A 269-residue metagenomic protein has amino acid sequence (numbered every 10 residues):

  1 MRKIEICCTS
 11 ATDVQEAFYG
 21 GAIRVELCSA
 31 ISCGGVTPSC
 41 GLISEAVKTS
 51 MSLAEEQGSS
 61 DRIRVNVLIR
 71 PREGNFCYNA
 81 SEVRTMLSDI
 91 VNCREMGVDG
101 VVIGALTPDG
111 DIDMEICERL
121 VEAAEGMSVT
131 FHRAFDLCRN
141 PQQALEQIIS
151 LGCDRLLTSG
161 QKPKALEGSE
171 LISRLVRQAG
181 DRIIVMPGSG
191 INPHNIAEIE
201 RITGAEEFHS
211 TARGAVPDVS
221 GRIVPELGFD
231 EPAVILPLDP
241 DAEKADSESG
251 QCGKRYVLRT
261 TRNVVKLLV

Functional and structural regions predicted by a protein language model:
M1-T37: N-terminal entry module detector
R2-C8, V25-L27, V65-I69, V101-I103 (+4 more regions): Hydrophobic faces of well-ordered beta-strands that scaffold small-molecule active sites in alpha/beta enzyme cores
T9-G20, G74-N92, D136-L151, L175-R177 (+2 more regions): Catalytic cores of alpha/beta
A11-Q15, I31-M51, D61-I63, A80-R84 (+5 more regions): Active-site-adjacent beta->alpha loops and helix N-cap segments on the catalytic face of soluble alpha/beta enzymes
I23-V36, N92, M96-P108, C153-L166 (+1 more regions): Glycine-rich phosphate-binding active-site loops on the catalytic face of alpha/beta enzymes
T49-I63, E95-G100, A123-M127, Q178-R182 (+1 more regions): A structural motif corresponding to the C-terminal end of an alpha-helix and its immediate exit/capping segment
S50-N92: Short hydrophobic interaction/assembly module
E73, A179-V269: C-terminal alpha-helical cap/extension of soluble enzyme domains
